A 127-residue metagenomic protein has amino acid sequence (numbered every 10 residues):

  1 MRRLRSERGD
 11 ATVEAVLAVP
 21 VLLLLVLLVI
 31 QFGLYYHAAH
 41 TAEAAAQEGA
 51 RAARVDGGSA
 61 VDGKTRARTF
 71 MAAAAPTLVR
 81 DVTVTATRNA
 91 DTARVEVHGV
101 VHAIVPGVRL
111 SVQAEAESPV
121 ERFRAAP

Functional and structural regions predicted by a protein language model:
M1-K64: Alpha-helical assembly-interface signal, strongest on the long, hydrophobic N-terminal helix that forms
R2, V61-P127: Short, conserved structural patches
